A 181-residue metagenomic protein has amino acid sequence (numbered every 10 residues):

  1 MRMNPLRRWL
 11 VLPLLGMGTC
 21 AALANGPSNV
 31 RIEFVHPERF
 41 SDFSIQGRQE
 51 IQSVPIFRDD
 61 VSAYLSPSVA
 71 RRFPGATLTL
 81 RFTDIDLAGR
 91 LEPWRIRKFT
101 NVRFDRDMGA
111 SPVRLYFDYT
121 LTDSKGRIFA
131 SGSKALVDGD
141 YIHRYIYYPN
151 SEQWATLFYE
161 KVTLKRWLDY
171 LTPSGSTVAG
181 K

Functional and structural regions predicted by a protein language model:
R2-L10: Bacterial N-terminal signal peptides that target proteins for export
V11-G18: Bacterial N-terminal signal peptides
C20-G26: Sec/Tat signal peptide C-region and signal peptidase I cleavage site
P27-N29, F34-L87: N-terminal segment of the mature soluble domain
A70-L78, T120-S131: A short, structured loop/turn motif at beta-sheet edges
F82-S124: Surface-exposed short loop/turn segments
A130-R166: Short secondary-structure boundary motifs at beta->alpha junctions and helix caps
R166-K181: Short, low-complexity, Pro/Ser/Thr/Gly-rich segments in the mature regions of secreted, periplasmic
